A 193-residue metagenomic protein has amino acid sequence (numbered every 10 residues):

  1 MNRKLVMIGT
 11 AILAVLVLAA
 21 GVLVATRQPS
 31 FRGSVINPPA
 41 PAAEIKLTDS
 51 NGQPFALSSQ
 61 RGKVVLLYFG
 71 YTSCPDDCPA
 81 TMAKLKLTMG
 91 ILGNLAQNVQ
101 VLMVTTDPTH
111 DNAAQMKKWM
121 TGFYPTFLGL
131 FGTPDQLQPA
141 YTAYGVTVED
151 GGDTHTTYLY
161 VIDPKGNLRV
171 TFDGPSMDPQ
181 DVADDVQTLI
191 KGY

Functional and structural regions predicted by a protein language model:
M1-E44, T48, G192-Y193: N-terminal targeting signals for export/organelle localization
A40-A42, V64, T154-T156: Short, small/polar residue-rich loop motifs at catalytic or cofactor-binding pockets
I45-V65, M89: A short beta-strand-turn-helix
S58-T81, L85: Short active-site neighborhood of thiol/selenol oxidoreductases, capturing the structured segment around
L66-L67, V101, L159: Hydrophobic beta-strand anchors of alpha/beta hydrolase catalytic cores
A80-A140: Structural microenvironment flanking redox-active thiols in thiol-disulfide oxidoreductases
T126-F127, Q138, Y144-Y160: Structural micro-motif
D153-Y193: Thiol-/selenol-based redox modules, centered on thioredoxin-like and closely related oxidoreductase domains
